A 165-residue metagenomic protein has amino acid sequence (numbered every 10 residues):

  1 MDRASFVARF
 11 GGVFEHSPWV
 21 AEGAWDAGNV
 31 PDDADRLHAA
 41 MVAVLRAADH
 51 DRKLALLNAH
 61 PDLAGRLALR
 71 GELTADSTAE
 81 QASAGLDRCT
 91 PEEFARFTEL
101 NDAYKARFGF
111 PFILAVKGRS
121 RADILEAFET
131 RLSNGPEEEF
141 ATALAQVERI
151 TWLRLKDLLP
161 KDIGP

Functional and structural regions predicted by a protein language model:
M1-E15: Charged, compositionally biased N-terminal leader segments and the immediate start of the first structured element
R3, D33-A34, H50, R121 (+1 more regions): Residues at or immediately preceding the N-termini of alpha-helices
V7, G11, A21-W25, V42 (+2 more regions): Amphipathic alpha-helical segments within well-ordered protein domains
E15, W19, D123-E126: Generic structural signal for well-ordered, non-membrane alpha-helices
V20-Y104, I150-P165: Aromatic-anchored, charged helix-turn/loop surface patch used as a conserved interaction hotspot
C89, F94-K161: C-terminal non-catalytic interaction appendages of large macromolecular assemblies
